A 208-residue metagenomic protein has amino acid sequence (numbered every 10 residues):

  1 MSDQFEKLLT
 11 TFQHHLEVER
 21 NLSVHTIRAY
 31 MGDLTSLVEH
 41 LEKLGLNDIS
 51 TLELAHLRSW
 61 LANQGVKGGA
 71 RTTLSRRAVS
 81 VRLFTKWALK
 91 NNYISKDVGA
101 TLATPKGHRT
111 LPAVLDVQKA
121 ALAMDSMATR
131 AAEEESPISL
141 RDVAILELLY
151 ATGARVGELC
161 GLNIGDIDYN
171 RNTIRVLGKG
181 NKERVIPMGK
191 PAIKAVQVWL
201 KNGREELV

Functional and structural regions predicted by a protein language model:
M1-V208: Conserved catalytic core of the tyrosine transesterase superfamily
